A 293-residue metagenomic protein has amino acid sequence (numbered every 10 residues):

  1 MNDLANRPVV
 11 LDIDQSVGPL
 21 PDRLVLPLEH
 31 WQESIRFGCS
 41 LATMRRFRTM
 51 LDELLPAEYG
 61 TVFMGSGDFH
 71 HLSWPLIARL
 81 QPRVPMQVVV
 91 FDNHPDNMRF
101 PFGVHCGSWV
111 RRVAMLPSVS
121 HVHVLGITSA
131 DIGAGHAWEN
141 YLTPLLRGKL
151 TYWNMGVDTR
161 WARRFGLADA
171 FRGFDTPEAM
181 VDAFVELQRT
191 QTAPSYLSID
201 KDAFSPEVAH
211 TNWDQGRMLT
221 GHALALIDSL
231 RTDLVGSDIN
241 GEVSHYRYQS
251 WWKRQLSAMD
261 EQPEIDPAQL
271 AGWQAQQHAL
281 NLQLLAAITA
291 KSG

Functional and structural regions predicted by a protein language model:
N2-G293: Conserved alpha-helical scaffold segments that buttress catalytic/binding sites
